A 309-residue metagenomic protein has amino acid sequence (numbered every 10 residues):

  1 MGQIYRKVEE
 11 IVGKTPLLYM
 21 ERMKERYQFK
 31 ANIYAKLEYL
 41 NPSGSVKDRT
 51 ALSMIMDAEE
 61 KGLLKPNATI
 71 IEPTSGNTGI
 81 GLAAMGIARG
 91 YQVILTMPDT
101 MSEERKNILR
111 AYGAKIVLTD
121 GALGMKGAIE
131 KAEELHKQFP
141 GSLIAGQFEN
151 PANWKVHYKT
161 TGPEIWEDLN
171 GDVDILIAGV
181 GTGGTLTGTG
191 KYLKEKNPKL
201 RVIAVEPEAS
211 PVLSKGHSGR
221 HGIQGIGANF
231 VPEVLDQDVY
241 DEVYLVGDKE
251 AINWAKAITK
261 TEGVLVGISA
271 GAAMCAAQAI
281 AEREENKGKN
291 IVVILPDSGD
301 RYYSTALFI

Functional and structural regions predicted by a protein language model:
M1-I309: PLP-dependent amino-acid enzyme catalytic core
